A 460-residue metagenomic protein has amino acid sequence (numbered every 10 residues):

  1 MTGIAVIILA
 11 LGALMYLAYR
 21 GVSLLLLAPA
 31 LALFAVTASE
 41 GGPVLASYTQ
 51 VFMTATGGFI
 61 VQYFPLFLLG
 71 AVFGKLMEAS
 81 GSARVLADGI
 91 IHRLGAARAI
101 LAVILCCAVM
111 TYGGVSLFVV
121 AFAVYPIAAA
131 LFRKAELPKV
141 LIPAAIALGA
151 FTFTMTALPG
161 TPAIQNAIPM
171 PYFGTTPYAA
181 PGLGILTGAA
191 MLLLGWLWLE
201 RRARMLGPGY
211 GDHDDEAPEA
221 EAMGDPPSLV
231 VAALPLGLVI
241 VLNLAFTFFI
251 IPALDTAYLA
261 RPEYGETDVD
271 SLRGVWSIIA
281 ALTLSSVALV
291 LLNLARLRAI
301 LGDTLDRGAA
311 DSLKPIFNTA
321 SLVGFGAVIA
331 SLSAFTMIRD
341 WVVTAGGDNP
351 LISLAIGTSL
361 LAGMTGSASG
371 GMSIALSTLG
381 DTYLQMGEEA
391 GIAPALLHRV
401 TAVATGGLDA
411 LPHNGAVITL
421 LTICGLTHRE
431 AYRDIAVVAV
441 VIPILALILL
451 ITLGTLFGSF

Functional and structural regions predicted by a protein language model:
M1-V6, I60-F64, F118-A121, L186-G188 (+3 more regions): Structural signature of hydrophobic alpha-helical transmembrane segments
M1-V72, V85, G89, R93 (+2 more regions): Hydrophobic transmembrane alpha-helices of multi-pass solute/ion transporters
V6-A18, P29-T37, F67-V72, C106-T111 (+8 more regions): Hydrophobic core segments of alpha-helical transmembrane domains in multi-pass membrane transport and ion-translocation
S39, G182-T304, T419, I423-C424 (+3 more regions): Long, contiguous bundles of hydrophobic transmembrane helices that form the permeation core of multi-pass
P43, E78-S82, H92-A96, R133-V140 (+6 more regions): Juxtamembrane helix-boundary/capping and inter-helix hinge elements in multi-pass membrane proteins
L66-G70, R93-A129, I316-I329, A345-Q385: Hydrophobic alpha-helical transmembrane segments of multi-pass integral membrane proteins, predominantly secondary
A71, V85-A87, V119-L131, G160-Y172 (+2 more regions): Re-entrant/interfacial helical elements at transmembrane boundaries that shape and gate the permeation pathway
A97-M110, L137-T154, A180-A189, N349-G363 (+1 more regions): Alpha-helical transmembrane segments of multi-pass membrane proteins
